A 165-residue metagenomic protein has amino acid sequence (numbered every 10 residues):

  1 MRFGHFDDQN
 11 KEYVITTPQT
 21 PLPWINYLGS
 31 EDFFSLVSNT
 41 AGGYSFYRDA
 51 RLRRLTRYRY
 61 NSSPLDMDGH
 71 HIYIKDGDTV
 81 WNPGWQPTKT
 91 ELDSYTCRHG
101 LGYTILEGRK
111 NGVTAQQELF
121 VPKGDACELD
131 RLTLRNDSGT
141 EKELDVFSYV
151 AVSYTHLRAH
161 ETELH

Functional and structural regions predicted by a protein language model:
M1-D66: Beta-strand-rich N-terminal accessory domains
V14, Y27, L36-V37, Y73 (+4 more regions): Structured core elements
T17-P21, L65, C97-H99, D125-C127 (+2 more regions): Active-site-proximal structural scaffolding
S30-E31, N39-A41, D76-G77, N136-G139: Short acidic-glycine loop/turn motifs at beta-strand connectors
Y44, R48-T96: Catalytic and substrate-binding clefts that recognize carbohydrates or anionic sugar/phosphate headgroups
G77-C127: Extended, loop-rich substrate-binding clefts of extracytoplasmic carbohydrate-active enzymes
K110-Y154: Acidic, contiguous internal or C-terminal segments within carbohydrate-active enzymes that form a structured patch used
T155-L164: Conserved small/polar residues in nucleotide/adenosyl-binding loops
